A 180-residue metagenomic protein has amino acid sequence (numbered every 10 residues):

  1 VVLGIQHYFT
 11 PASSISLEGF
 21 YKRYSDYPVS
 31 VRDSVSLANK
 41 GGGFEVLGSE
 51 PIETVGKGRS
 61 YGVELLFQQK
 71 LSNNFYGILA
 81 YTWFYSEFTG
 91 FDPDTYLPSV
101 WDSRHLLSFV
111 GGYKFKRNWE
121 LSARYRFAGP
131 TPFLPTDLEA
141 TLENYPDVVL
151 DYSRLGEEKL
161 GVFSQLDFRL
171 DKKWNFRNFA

Functional and structural regions predicted by a protein language model:
V1, P28-A38, L47-K57, E87-V100 (+2 more regions): Extracellular/periplasm-exposed beta-strand and loop segments of Gram-negative cell-envelope proteins, dominated by
V1-Y8, V55-V63, Q68-K70, E158-K173: Outer-membrane beta-barrel transmembrane strands
V2, S14-E18, Y76, E120 (+1 more regions): Membrane-spanning beta-strand positions in outer-membrane beta-barrel proteins
V2-G48: Membrane-embedded beta-barrel scaffold of Gram-negative outer-membrane proteins
A12-S14, D26, F88, P132 (+1 more regions): Intrinsically disordered, low-complexity acidic/polar segments
E18, A80, D171: Residue-level detector of conserved, well-ordered beta-strand and adjacent loop positions that form binding/recognition
Y21-R23, G42-P135: Gram-negative outer-membrane beta-barrel transporters
S99-A180: Conserved C-terminal beta-signal and adjacent last beta-strands/turns of outer-membrane beta-barrel proteins
